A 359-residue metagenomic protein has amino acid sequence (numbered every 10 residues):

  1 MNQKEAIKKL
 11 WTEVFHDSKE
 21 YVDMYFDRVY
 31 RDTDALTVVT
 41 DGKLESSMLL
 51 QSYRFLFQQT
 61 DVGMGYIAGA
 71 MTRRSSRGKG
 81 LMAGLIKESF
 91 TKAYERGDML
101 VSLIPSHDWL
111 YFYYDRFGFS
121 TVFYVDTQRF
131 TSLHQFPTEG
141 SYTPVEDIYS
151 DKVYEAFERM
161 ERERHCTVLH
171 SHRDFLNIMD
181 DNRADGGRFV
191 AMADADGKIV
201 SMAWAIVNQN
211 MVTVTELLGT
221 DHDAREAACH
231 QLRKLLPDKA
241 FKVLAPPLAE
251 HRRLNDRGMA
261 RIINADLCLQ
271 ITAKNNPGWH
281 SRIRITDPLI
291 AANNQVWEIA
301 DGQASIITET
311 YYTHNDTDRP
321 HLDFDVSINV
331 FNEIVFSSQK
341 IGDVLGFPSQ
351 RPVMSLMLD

Functional and structural regions predicted by a protein language model:
M1-S52, Q59-Y66, S132-R173, N208-V212: Short amphipathic alpha-helix that is part of the acyltransferase structural core
V62-R74, N210-D221: Conserved acetyl-CoA binding element of GNAT-fold acetyltransferases
G69-T72, G78-T91, H222-K234: Conserved acetyl-CoA-binding loop-helix of GNAT-fold acetyltransferases
I86, A93-S106, L236-P247: Conserved GNAT acetyl-CoA-binding A-motif
F117-P137, T215-H222, E226, H230-D359: Active-site/acyl-donor-binding loops of N-acyltransferases
T121-E226, H230-Q231, Q270-S281: Amide-forming acyltransferase catalytic core, primarily the GNAT-like/NAT-type and related acyltransferase folds
